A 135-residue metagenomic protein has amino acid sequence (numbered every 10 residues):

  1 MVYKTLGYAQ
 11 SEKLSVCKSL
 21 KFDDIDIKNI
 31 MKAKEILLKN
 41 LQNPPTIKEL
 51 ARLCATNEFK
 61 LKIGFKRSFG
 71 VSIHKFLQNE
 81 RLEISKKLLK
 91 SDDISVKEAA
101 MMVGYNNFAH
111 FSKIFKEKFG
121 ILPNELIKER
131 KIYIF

Functional and structural regions predicted by a protein language model:
M1-T5, E80, I84, K118: Amphipathic alpha-helical segments in well-ordered regions
Y3-M31, K39, V71-S72: Short, Lys/Arg-enriched, Trp-marked, Pro/Gly-tolerant hinge/linker segments that flank
M31-P44, K48, R67-N106, K128-F135: Terminal helix-turn-helix DNA-binding modules in bacterial transcription factors
L53, M102-V103, K118: Residues within the alpha-helical elements of helix-turn-helix
L53-N57, N106-N107: Short coil turns linking two alpha-helices in DNA-binding domains
K60-L61, F65, H110-F111, F115: Short hydrophobic/aromatic patch on the recognition helix
